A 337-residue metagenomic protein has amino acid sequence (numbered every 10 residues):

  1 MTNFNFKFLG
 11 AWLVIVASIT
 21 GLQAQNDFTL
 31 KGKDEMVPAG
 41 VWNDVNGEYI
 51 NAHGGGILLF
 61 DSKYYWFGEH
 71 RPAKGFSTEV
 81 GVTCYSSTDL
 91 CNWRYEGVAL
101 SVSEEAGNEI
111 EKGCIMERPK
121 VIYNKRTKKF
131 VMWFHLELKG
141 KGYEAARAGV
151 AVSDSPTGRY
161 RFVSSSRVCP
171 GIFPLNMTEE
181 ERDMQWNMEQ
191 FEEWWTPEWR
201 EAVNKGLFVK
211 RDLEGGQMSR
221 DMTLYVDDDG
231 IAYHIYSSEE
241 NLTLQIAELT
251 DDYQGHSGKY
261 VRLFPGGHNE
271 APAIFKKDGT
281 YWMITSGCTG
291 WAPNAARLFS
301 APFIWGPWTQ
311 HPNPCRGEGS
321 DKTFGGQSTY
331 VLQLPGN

Functional and structural regions predicted by a protein language model:
M1-N26: Bacterial Sec-dependent N-terminal signal peptides
A24-N337: Carbohydrate-active catalytic/glycan-binding domains of CAZyme proteins, especially the secreted or lumenal ectodomains
